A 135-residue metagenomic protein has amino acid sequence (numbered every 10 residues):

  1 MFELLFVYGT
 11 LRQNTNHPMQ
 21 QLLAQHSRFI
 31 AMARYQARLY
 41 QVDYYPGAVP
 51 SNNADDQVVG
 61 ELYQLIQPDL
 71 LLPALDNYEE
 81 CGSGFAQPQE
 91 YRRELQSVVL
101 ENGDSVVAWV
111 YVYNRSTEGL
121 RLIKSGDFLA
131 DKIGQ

Functional and structural regions predicted by a protein language model:
M1-Q135: Glycine-aromatic micro-motifs
